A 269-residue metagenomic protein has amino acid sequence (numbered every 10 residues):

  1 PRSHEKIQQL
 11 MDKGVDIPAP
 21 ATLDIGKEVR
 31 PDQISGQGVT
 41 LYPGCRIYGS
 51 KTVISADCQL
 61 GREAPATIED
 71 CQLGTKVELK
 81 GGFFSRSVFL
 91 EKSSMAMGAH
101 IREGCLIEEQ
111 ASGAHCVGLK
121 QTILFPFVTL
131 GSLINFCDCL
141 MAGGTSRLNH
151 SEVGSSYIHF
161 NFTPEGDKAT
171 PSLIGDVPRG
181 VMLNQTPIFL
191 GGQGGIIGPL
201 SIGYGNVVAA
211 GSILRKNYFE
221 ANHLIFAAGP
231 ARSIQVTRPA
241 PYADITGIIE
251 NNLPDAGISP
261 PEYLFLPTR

Functional and structural regions predicted by a protein language model:
P1-P187, G191-G195, P199, Y204 (+2 more regions): Domain-scale signature associated with acetyltransferase and cell-envelope carbohydrate enzymes
A209: Cys/His-rich Zn2+-coordinating "finger/knuckle" modules used by eukaryotic regulatory proteins
S212: Short glycine/threonine-rich loop/turn motifs
